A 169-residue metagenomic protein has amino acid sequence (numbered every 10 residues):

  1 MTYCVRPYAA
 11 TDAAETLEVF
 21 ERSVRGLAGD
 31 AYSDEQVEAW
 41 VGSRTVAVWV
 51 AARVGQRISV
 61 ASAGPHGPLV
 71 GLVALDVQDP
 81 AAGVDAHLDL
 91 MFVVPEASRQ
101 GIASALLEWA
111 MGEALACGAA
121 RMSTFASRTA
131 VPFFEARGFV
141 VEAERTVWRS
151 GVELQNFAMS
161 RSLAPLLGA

Functional and structural regions predicted by a protein language model:
M1-A14, P165-A169: Conserved N-terminal entry element of GNAT/NAT acetyltransferase domains
Y3, P7-T11, E21-E96, L107-W109 (+3 more regions): Acetyl-CoA-dependent GNAT
S59-S62, F157-R161: Short beta-strand element of the conserved SAM-dependent methyltransferase core
G101: Conserved G/P- and acidic residue-centered "switch" motifs that form tight phosphate/ATP-binding loops in soluble
R121-F125, V140-A158: Conserved catalytic-core motifs of GNAT/GCN5-like acyltransferases
F134-E135, F139: Conserved active-site tyrosine of GNAT-family acetyltransferases
